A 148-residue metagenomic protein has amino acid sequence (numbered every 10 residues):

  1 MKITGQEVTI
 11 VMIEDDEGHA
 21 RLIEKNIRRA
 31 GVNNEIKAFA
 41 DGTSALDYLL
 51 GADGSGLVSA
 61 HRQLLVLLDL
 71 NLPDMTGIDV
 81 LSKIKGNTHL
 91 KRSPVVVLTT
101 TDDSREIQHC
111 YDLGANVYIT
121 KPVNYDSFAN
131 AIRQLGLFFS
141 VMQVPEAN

Functional and structural regions predicted by a protein language model:
M1-V11, E17-K37, D41-L46, L50 (+2 more regions): Non-catalytic signal-transmission and effector/linker regions of two-component phosphorelay proteins
G56-H61, K85-R92, L113: Conserved phosphotransfer cores of two-component systems
L68-D69, T99: Active-site residues of response regulator receiver
P73, D103: The feature encodes the CheY-like receiver
R92-D102: A short, hydrophobic beta-strand element within the central beta-sheet of small alpha/beta folds
N116: Short, glycine/charged-rich "phosphate-handling" switch motifs in NTP-dependent and phosphotransfer domains
K121: A Lys-centered signature of the CheY-like receiver
